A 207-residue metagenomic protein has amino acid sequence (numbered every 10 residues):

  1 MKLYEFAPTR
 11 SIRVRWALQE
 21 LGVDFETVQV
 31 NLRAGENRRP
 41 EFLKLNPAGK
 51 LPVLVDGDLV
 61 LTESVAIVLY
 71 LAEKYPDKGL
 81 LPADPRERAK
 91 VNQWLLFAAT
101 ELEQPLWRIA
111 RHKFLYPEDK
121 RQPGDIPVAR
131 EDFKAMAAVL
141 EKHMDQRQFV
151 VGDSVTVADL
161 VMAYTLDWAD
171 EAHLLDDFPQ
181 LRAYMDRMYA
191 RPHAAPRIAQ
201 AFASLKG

Functional and structural regions predicted by a protein language model:
M1-P127: GST-like domain detector, emphasizing the conserved glutathione-binding G-site in the N-terminal thioredoxin-like
L32-R33, A158, F202: Conserved beta-strand edge residues that scaffold enzyme active sites
E36-R38, M188, G207: Short Asp/Glu-rich motifs
K44, P82, M162, A190 (+1 more regions): Phosphate-coordinating loops and pocket residues in cytosolic domains that bind phosphorylated ligands
A72, T165-L166, I198: Active-site-flanking alpha-helical
A98-A190: GST-like fold's C-terminal all-alpha helical module
A194-G207: Terminal-tail/helix-coil boundary detector
